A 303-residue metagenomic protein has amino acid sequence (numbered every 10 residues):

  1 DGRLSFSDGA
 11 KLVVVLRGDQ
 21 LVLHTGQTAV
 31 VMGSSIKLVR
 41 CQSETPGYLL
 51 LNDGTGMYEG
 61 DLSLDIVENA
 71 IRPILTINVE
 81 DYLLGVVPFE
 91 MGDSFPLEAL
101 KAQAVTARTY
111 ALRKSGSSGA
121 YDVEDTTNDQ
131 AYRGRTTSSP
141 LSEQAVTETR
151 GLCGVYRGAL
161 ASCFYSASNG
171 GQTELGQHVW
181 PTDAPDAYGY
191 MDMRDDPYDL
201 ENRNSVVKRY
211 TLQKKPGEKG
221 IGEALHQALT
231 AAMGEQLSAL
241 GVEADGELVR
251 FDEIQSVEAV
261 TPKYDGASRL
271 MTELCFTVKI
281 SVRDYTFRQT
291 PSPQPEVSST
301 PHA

Functional and structural regions predicted by a protein language model:
D1-A303: Conserved, single-site charged/polar hotspot
